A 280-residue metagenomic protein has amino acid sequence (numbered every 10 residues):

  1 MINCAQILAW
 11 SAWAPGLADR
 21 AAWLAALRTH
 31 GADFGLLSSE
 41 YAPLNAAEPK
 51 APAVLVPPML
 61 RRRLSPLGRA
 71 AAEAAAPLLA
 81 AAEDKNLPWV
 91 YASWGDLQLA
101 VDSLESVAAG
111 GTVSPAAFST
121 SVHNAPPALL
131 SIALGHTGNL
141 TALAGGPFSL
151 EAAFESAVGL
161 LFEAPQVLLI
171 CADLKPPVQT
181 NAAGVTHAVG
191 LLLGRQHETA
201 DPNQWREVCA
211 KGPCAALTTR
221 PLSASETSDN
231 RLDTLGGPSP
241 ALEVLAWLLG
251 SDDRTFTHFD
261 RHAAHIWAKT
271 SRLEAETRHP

Functional and structural regions predicted by a protein language model:
M1-A117, V122-N139, G159-P165, C171-P280: Conserved "HGTGT" condensation-loop signature of ketosynthase/thiolase-family condensing enzymes that catalyze
G138-A152: Cysteine-centered functional microenvironments
F148-F154, K175, Q179-T180: Beta-rich nucleic-acid/ligand-interaction surfaces
A153-S156, I170: Interfacial aromatic "cap" segments that immediately flank transmembrane helices in multipass membrane proteins
